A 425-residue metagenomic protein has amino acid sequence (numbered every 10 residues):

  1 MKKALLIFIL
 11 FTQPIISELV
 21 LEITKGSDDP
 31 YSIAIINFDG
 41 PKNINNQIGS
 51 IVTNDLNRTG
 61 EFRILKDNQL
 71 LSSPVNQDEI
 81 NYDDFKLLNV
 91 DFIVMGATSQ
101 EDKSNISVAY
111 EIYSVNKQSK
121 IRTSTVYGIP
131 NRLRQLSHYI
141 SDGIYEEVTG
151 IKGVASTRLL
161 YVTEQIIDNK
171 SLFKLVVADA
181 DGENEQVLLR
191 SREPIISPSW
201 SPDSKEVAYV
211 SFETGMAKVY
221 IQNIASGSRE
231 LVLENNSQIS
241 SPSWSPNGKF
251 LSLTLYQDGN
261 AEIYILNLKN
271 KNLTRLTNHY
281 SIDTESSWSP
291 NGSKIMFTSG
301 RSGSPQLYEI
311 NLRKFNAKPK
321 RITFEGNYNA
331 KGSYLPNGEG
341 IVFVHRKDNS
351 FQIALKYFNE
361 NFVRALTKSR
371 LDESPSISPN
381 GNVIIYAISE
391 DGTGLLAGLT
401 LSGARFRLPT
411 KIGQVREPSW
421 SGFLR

Functional and structural regions predicted by a protein language model:
A4-T12: Sec-dependent N-terminal signal peptides
L19, T53, N76-G143: Amphipathic beta-strand/beta-sheet edge segments enriched in Tyr/Trp
E22-D83, V94: Short beta-strand->alpha-helix linker/helix-N-cap micro-motif that forms a surface specificity/interaction loop
K152, Q165-F173, R190-R192, V210-K218 (+9 more regions): A flexible loop/linker signature enriched in serine peptidases of the S9 family
G153-A155, P202-D203, P246-N247, P290-N291 (+3 more regions): Residue-level detector of Asp-centered blade-edge/turn motifs that repeat once per structural unit in beta-propeller
L159, V207-A208, G248-S252, G292-M296 (+2 more regions): Hydrophobic beta-strand positions that form the internal "hydrophobic ladder" of WD40/Gbeta-like beta-propeller blades
D179-P194, Q222-S240, L266-I282, I310-Y328 (+2 more regions): Multi-bladed beta-propeller domains
